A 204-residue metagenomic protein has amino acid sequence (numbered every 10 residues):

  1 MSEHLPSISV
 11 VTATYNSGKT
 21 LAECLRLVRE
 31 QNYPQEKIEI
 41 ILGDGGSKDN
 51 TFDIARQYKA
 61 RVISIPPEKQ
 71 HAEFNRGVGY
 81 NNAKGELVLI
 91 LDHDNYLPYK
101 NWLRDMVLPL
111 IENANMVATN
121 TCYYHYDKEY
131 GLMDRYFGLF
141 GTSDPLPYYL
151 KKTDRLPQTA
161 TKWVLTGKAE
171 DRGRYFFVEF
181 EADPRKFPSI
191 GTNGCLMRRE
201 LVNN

Functional and structural regions predicted by a protein language model:
M1-L27: N-proximal low-complexity "stem/linker" segments adjacent to membrane-targeting elements
L25-R26, F52, G85, Y99-I111: Short alpha-helix within the catalytic core of nucleotide-sugar-dependent glycosyltransferases
R26-K37: Short, acidic, metal-binding catalytic loop of nucleotide-sugar glycosyltransferases
L27, G43-F52, N95-Y96: A conserved acidic beta->alpha catalytic loop
I65-A83, D105: Glycine-rich, basic loop-to-helix element that forms the pyrophosphate-binding segment of sugar-nucleotide handling
V88: Short aromatic/hydrophobic "clamp" motif used to bind/position activated sugar donors
N101-T161: Conserved donor NDP-sugar-binding/catalytic core segment of glycosyltransferases
K152-M197: A recurrent flexible, glycine/aromatic-enriched loop bordering the glycosyltransferase active site that acts as
